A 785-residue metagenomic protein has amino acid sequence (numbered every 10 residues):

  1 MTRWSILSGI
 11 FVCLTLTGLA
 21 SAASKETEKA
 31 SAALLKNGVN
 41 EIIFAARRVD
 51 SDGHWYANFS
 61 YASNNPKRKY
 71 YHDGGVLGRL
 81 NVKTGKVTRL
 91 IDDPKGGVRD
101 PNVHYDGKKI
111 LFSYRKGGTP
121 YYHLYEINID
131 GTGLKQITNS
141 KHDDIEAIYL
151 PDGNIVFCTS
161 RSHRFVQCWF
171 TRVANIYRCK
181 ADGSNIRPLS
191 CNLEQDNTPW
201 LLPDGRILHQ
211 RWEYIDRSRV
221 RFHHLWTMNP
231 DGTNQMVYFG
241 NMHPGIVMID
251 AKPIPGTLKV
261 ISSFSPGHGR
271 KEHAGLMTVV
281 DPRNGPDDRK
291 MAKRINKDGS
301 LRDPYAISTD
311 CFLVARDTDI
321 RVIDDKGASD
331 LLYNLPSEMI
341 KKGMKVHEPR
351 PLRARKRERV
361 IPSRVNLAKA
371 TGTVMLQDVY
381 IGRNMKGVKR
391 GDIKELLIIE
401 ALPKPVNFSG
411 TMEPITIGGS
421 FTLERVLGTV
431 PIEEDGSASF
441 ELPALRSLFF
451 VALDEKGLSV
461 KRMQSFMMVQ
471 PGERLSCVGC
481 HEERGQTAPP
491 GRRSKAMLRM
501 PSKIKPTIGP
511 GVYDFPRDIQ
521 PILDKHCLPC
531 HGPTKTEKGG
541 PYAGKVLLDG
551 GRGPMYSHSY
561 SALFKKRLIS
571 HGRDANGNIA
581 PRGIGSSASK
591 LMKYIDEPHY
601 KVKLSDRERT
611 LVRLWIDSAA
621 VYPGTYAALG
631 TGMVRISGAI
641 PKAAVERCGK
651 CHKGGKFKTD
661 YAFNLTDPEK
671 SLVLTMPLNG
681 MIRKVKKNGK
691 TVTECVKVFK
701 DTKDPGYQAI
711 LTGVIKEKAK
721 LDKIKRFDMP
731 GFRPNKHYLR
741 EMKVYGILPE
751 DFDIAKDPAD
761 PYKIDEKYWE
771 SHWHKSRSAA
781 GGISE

Functional and structural regions predicted by a protein language model:
M1-S5: Positively charged n-region of N-terminal signal peptides that target proteins for export
S8-T17: Bacterial N-terminal signal peptides
I10, G131, G183, G232 (+3 more regions): A generic, residue-level signal for flexible/boundary positions that often mark functional hotspots
L19-S21: Sec/Tat signal peptide C-region and signal peptidase I cleavage site
A23-D435, E441, V460-L475, T487: Sequence signature of WD/YWTD-type beta-propeller architectures
A23-K29, A33-V39, V82, P351-K356 (+6 more regions): Aromatic- and Gly/Pro-enriched helix-to-coil junctions and flexible linker segments
